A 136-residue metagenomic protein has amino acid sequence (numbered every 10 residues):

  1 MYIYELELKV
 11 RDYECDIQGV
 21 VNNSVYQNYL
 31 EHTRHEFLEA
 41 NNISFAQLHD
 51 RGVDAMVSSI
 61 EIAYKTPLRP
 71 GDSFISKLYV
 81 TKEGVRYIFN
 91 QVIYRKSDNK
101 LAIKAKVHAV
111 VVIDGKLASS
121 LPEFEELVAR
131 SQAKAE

Functional and structural regions predicted by a protein language model:
M1-M56, V112-E136: Hot-dog-fold acyl-thioester-processing enzymes
E5, R69-P70, V80-E136: HotDog/MaoC-like acyl-thioester-processing domains
D12-E14, I60-T66, S97: Short, well-ordered turn and helix-capping elements at secondary-structure junctions
F37-I88, K104, H108-V110: Hydrophobic beta-strand-centered segment that forms part of the acyl-chain substrate-binding groove
